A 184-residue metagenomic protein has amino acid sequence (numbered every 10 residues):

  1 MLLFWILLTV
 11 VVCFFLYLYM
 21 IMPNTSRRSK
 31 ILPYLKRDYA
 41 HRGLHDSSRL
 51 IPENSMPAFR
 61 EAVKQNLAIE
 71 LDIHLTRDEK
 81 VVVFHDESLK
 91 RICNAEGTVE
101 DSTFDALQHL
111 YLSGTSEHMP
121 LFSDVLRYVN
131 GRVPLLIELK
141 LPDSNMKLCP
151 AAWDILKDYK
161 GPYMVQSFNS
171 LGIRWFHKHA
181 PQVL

Functional and structural regions predicted by a protein language model:
M1-L184: Phosphate-group recognition and catalysis centered on beta-loop-alpha active-site segments
